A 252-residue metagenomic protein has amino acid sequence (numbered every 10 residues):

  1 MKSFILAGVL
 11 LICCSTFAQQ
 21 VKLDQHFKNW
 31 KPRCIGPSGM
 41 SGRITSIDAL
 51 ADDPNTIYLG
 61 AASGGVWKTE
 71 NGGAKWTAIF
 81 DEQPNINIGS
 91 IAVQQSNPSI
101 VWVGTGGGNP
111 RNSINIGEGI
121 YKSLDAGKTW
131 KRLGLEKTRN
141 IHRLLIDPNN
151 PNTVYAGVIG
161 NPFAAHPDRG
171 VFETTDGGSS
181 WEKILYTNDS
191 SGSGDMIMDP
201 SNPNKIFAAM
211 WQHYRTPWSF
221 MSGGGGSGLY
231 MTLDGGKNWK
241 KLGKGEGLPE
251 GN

Functional and structural regions predicted by a protein language model:
M1-K22: Bacterial Sec-dependent N-terminal signal peptides
Q19-N252: Beta-propeller blade termini and top-face loops
